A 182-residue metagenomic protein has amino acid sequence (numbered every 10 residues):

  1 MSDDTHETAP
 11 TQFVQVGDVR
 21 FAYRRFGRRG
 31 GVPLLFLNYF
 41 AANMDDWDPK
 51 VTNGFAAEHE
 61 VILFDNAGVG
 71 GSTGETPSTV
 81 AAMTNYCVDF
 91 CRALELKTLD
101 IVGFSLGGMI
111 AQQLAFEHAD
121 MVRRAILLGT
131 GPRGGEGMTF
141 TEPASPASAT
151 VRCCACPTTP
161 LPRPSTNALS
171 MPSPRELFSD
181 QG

Functional and structural regions predicted by a protein language model:
S2-R20: N-terminal cap/lid segment of alpha/beta-hydrolase-fold proteins
V16-T73: Conserved HGGG/HGGXW glycine-rich cap/lid loop of the alpha/beta-hydrolase fold
P33, E60, K97-D100, M121-R124: Structural signature of beta-strand start/N-cap positions in the alpha/beta core of ABC transporter nucleotide-binding
F36-F40, S105, T130: Glycine-rich His-Gly loop
I62-V102: Active-site loop/oxyanion-hole signature of alpha/beta-hydrolase fold enzymes
G103, G107, A111: Gly/Ala-rich beta-loop-alpha elbow adjacent to hydrolase catalytic centers
Q112, F116-E117, M121-C156: Flexible "cap/lid" loop of the alpha/beta hydrolase fold
C156-G182: Conserved alpha/beta-hydrolase catalytic His-Asp/Glu region
